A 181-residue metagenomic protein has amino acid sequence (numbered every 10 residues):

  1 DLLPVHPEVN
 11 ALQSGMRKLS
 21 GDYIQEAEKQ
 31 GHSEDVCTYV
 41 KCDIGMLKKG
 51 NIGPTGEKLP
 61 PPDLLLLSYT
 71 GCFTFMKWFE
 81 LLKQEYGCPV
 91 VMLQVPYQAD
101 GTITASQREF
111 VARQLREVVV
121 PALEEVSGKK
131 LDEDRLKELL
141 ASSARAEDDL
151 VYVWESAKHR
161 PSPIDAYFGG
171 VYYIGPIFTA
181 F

Functional and structural regions predicted by a protein language model:
D1-L131: Trp/Phe/Arg-rich N-terminal binding region typifying the photolyase-homology
A112, R116-F181: A charged, amphipathic alpha-helical module
